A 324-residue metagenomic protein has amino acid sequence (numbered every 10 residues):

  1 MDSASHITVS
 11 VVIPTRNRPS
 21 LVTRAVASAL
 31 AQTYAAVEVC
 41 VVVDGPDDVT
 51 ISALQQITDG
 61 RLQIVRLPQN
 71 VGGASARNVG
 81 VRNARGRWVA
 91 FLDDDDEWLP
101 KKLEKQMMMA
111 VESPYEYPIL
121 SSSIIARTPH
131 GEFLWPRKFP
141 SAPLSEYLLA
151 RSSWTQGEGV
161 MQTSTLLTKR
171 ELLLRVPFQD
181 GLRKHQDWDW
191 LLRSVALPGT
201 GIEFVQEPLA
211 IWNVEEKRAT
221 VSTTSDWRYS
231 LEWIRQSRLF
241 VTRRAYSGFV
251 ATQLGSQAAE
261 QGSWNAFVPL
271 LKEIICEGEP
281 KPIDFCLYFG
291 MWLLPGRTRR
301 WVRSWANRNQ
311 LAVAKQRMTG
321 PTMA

Functional and structural regions predicted by a protein language model:
M1-L30: N-proximal low-complexity "stem/linker" segments adjacent to membrane-targeting elements
T23, D47-Q56, E97, K101: Acidic helix N-cap motif at the loop->helix transition within catalytic regions of sugar-transfer enzymes
S28, A35, V43-S52, Q69 (+1 more regions): A conserved acidic beta->alpha catalytic loop
L67-A84: Glycine-rich, basic loop-to-helix element that forms the pyrophosphate-binding segment of sugar-nucleotide handling
S75, L103-L172, T223: Flexible acidic/His/Gly-enriched loops in nucleotide-sugar-dependent glycosyltransferase catalytic domains
V89: Short aromatic/hydrophobic "clamp" motif used to bind/position activated sugar donors
S141-W227: Conserved nucleotide-sugar donor-binding catalytic segment
A196-I202, Q206-A324: C-terminal subregions of glycosyltransferases and related glycan-biosynthesis enzymes
